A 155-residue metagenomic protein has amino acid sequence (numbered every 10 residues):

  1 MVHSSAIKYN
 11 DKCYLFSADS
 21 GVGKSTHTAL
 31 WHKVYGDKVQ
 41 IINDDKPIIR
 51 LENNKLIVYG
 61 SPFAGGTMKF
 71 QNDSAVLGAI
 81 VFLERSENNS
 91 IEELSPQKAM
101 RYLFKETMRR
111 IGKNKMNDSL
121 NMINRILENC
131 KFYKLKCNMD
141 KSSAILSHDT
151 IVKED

Functional and structural regions predicted by a protein language model:
M1: A glycine-rich, hydrophobic loop/mini-helix early in the fold
S4-S5, Y9-D19, K33-D155: Glycine-rich, often acidic-flanked micro-motifs that create phosphate/phosphodiester-binding or positioning elements
V22-G23: Conserved glycine(s) of the Walker
H27-T28: Post-Walker A alpha-helix
